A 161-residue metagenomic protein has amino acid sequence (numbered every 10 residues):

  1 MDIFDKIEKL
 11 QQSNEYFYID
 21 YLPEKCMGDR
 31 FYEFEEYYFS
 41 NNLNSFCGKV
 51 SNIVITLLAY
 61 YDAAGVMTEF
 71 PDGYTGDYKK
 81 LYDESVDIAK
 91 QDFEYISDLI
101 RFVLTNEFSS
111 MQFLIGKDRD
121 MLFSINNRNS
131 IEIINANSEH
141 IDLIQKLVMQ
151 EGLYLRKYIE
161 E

Functional and structural regions predicted by a protein language model:
M1-S130, I134-E161: Structured alpha/beta or helical-core interaction and ligand-binding surfaces enriched in interleaved
